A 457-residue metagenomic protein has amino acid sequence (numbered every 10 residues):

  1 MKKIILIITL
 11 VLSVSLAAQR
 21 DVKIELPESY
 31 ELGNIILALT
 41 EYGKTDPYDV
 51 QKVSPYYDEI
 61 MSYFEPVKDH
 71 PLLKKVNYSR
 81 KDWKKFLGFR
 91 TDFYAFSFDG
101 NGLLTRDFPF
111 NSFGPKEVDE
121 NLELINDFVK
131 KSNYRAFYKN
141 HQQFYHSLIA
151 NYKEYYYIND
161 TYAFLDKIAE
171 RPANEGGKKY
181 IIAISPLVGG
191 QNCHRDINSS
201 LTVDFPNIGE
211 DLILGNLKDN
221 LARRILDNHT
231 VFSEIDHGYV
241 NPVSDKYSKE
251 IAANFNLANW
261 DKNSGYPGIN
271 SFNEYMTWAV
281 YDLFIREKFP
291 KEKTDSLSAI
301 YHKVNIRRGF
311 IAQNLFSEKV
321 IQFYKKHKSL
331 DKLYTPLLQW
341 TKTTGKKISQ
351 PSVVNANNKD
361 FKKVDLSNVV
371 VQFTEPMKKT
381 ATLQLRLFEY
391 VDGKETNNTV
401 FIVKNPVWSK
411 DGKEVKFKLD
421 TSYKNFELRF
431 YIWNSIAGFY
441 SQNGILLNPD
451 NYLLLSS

Functional and structural regions predicted by a protein language model:
M1-D21: Bacterial Sec-dependent N-terminal signal peptides
Q19-D99, R308-N314: N-terminal mature-domain "stem" immediately C-terminal to a signal peptide or N-terminal signal-anchor/transmembrane
R106-P109, L187, N192-I225: Active-site scaffold of zinc-dependent metalloenzymes
Q142-F205, Y390-G393: Auxiliary, metal-adjacent structural segments of Zn-dependent hydrolase domains
D219, R224-K246: Active-site recognition of the HExxH zinc-binding catalytic motif
N241-I269: Post-HEXXH active-site segment of zinc metalloproteases
Y281, P290-D360, D365, K378 (+1 more regions): Pan-zinc metallopeptidase signature
P351-S457: Acidic, low-complexity Ser/Thr/Gly/Pro-rich repeat segments typical of extracellular/periplasmic and surface-exposed
